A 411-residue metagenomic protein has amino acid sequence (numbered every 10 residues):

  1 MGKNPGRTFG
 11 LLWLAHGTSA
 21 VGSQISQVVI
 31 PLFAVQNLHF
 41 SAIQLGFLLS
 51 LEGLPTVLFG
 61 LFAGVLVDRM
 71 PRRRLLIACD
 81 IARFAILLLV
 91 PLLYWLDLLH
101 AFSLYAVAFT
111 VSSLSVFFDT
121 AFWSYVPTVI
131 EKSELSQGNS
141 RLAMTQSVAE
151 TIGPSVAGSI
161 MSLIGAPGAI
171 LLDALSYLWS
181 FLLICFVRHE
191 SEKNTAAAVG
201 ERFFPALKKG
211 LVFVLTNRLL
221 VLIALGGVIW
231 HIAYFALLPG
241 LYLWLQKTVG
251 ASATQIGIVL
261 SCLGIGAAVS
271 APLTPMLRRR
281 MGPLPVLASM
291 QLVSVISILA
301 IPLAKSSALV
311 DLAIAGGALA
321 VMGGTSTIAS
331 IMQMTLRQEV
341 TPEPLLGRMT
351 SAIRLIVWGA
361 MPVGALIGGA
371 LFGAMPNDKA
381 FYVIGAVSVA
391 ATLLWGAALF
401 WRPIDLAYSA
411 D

Functional and structural regions predicted by a protein language model:
G2-P55, V212-L263: Helix-loop boundary and gating motifs at the non-cytosolic
A15, L48, R141-A149, G226 (+1 more regions): Hydrophobic alpha-helical segments of secondary membrane carriers
G17, L99-F117, L312-I328: Hydrophobic core of transmembrane alpha-helices in multi-pass small-molecule transporters, especially MFS/SLC-type
V28, V116-S124, V129, P239 (+1 more regions): Residues that mark transmembrane-helix kinks and helix-interface sites in multi-pass secondary transporters
A42-I43, K132-L142, A253-T254, E343-A352: Loop-to-transmembrane helix entry/capping segments in MFS-fold secondary transporters and related SLC/MFSD carriers
V57-G60, R69, R73-L75, C79 (+8 more regions): C-terminal transmembrane bundle of multi-pass solute transporters/carriers
A101-A108, S112, Q137-N194, Q255 (+3 more regions): Hydrophobic alpha-helical transmembrane segments
E134, C185-V212, L406-D411: Flexible cytoplasmic inter-helical loops of multi-pass small-molecule transporters
